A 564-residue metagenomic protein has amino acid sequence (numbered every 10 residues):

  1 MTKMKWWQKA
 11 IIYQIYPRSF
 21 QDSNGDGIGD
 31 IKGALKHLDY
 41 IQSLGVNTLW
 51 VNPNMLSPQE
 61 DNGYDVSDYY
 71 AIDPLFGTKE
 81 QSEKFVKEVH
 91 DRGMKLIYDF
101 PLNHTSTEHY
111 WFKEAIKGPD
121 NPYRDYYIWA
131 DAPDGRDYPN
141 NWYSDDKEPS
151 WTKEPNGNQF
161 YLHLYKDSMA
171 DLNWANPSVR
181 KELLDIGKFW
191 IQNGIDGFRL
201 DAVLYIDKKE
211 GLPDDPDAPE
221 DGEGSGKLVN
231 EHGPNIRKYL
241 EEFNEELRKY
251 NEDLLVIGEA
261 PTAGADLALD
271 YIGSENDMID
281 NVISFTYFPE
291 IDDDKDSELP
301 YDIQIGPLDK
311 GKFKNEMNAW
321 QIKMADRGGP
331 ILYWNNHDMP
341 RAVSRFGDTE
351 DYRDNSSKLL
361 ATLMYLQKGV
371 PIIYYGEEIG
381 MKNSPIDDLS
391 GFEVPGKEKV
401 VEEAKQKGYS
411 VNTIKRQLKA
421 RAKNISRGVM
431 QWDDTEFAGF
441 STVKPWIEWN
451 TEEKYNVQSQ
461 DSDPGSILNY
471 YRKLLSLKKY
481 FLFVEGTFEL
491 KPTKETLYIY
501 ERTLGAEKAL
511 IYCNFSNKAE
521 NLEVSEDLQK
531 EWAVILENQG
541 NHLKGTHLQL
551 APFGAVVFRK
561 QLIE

Functional and structural regions predicted by a protein language model:
T2-K188, Q192, Y205-A265, S274 (+1 more regions): Acidic/aromatic-lined carbohydrate-recognition and catalytic surfaces of CAZymes acting on diverse glycans
W7, P219-E220, L228, K238-L240 (+10 more regions): Loop/helix patches that line or flank the sugar-binding groove of alpha-linked glycan CAZymes
S23-L35, G347-R353, F440-W446, N541-L550: Short, polar loop/linker segments at the starts of domains and inter-domain junctions
W50, L96-D99, G197-A202, L255-E259 (+3 more regions): A structural signal for short, well-ordered beta-strand segments and their strand-loop junctions that often border
A519-N538: Beta-strand-rich binding/interaction modules
K544-E564: C-terminal beta-strand-rich structural cap/linker in extracellular carbohydrate-active enzymes
